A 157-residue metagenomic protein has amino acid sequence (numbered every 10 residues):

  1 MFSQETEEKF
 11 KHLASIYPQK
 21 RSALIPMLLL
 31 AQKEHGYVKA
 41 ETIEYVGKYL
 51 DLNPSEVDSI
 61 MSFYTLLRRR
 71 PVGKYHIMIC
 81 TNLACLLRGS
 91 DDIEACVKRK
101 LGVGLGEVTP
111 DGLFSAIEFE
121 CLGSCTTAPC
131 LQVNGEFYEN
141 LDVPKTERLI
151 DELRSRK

Functional and structural regions predicted by a protein language model:
M1-K157: Signature of N-terminal electron-transfer/Fe-S-associated modules in redox systems
